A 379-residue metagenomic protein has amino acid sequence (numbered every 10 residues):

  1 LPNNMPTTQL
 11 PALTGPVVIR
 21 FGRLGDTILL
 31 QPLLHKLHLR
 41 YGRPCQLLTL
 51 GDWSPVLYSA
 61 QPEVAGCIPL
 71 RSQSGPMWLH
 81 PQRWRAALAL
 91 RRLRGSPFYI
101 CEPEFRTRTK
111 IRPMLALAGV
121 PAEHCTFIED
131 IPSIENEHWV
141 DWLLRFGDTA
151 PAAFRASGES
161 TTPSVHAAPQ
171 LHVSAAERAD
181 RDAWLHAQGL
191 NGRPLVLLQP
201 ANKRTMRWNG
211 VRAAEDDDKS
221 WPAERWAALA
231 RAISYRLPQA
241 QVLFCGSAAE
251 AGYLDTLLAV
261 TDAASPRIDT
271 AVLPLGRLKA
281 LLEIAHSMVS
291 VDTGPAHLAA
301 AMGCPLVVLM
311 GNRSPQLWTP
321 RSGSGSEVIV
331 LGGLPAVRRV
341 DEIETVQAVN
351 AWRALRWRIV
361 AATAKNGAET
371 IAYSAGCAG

Functional and structural regions predicted by a protein language model:
L1-G379: Catalytic machinery of carbohydrate-active enzymes, primarily nucleotide-sugar-dependent glycosyltransferases
